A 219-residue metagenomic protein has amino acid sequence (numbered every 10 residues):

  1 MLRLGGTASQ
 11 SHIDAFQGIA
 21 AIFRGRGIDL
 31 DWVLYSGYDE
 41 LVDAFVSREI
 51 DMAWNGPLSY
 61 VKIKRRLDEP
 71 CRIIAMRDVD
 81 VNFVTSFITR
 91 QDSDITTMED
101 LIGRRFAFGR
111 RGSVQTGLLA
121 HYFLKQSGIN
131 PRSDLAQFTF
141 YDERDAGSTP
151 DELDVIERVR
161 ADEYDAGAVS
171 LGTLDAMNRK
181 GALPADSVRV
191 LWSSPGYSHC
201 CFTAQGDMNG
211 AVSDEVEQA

Functional and structural regions predicted by a protein language model:
M1-I50, N55-L58: N-terminal hydrophobic or amphipathic helices and topogenic motifs
M1-Q10, D100-G117, H121-F123: Short loop->beta-strand "edge-of-pocket" segments that line small-molecule binding or catalytic clefts across diverse
M1-R3, D78-T89, D134, T139-D142 (+2 more regions): Periplasmic-binding protein-like
Q17-G25, D92-S93, E99-R104, Y197-A219: Extended ligand-binding regions for polar small-molecule ligands
V33-D43, P131-E157: Short helix-initiation/N-cap motifs at beta->coil->alpha
A44-V46, L101, V159-R160: Hydrophobic residues within well-ordered alpha-helices
W54-D68, K125-Q126, E157-A185: A ligand-binding cleft/hinge motif common to bilobed small-molecule-binding domains
T89-R111, P131-S133: Flexible hinge/capping segments at coil-to-helix
